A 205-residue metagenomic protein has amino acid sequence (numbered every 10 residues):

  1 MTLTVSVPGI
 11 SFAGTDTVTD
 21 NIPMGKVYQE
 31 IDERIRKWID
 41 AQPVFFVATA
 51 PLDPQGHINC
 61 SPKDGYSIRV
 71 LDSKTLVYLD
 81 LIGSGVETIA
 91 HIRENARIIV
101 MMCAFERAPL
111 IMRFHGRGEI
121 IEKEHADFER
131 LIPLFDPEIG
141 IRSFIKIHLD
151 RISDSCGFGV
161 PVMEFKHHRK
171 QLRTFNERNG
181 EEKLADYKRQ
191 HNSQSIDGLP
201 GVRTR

Functional and structural regions predicted by a protein language model:
T2-R205: Binding-site signature for planar aromatic cofactors or substrates
